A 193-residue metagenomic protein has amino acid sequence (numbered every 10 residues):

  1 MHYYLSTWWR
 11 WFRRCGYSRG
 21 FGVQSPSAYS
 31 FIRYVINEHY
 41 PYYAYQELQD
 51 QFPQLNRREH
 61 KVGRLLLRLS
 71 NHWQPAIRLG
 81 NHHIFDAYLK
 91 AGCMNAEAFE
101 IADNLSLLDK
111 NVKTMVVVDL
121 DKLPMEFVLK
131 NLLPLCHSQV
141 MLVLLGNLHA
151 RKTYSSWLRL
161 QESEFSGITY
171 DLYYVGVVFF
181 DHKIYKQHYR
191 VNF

Functional and structural regions predicted by a protein language model:
M1-V117, D121-S138, H149-F193: A short alpha-helical cap/connector motif
V140-L142: Short glycine-centered segments of the SAM/dcSAM-binding site in methyltransferase folds
L145-N147: Hydrophobic alpha-helical membrane segments
